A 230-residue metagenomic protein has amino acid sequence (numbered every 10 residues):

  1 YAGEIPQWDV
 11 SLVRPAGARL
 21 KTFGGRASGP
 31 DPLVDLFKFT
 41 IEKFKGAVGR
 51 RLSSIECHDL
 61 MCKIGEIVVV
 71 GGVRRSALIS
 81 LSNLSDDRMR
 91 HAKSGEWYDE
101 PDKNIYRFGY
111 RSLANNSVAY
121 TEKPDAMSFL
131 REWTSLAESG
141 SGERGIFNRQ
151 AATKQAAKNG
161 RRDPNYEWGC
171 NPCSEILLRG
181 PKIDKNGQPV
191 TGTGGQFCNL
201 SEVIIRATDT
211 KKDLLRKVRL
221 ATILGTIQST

Functional and structural regions predicted by a protein language model:
Y1-G29, L33, A137-T230: Function-dense linear segments that define catalytic or interfacial modules in macromolecule-processing proteins
E4-Q7, A47-D59, G71-L81, S229-T230: Flexible, glycine/charged-enriched surface loops at secondary-structure junctions
A18, E42, C62-E66, N199-E202: Contiguous, well-ordered alpha-helical segments that form the cores/surfaces of helical PPI scaffolds
G25-A47: Glycine-rich and small/hydrophobic secondary-structure elements
D31, E42-K43, K63-Y166: Conserved, charged catalytic cores of large soluble enzymes
P32-T40, E56-I64, F129-E132, Q196 (+2 more regions): General structural feature for long, well-ordered alpha-helical segments within catalytic domains of soluble enzymes
T40-R50, I67-G71, R206, A221-L224 (+1 more regions): Change "in soluble alpha/beta enzymes" to "in soluble alpha/beta proteins
